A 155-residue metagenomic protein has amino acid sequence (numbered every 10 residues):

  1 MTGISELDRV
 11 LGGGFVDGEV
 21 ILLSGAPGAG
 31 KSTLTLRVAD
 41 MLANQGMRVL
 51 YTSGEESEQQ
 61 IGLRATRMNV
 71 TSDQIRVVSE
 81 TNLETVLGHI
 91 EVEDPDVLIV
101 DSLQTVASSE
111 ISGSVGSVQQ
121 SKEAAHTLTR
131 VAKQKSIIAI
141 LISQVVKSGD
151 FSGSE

Functional and structural regions predicted by a protein language model:
M1-I4, D17, S32, E58 (+3 more regions): Amphipathic alpha-helical transducer elements in NTP-driven molecular machines
M1-M68, L87, E91: The Walker A/P-loop phosphate-binding site
L22, V97-D101, I140: Structural motif
S24-P27, L50, T71-E80, A107-K122 (+1 more regions): Flexible beta-alpha connector loops of hexameric P-loop NTPases
P27-A29, E55-Q59, R67-V70, T81-T85 (+4 more regions): Conserved nucleotide-binding/hydrolysis micro-motifs of P-loop NTPases
G88-V100: Proline-aspartate-enriched helix->loop->beta-strand connector
Q119-Q144: Substrate-engagement module of ASCE P-loop NTPases
K135-I138, G149-E155: Post-DEXD/H (motif II) to motif III coupling segment of the RecA-like Helicase ATP-binding lobe
